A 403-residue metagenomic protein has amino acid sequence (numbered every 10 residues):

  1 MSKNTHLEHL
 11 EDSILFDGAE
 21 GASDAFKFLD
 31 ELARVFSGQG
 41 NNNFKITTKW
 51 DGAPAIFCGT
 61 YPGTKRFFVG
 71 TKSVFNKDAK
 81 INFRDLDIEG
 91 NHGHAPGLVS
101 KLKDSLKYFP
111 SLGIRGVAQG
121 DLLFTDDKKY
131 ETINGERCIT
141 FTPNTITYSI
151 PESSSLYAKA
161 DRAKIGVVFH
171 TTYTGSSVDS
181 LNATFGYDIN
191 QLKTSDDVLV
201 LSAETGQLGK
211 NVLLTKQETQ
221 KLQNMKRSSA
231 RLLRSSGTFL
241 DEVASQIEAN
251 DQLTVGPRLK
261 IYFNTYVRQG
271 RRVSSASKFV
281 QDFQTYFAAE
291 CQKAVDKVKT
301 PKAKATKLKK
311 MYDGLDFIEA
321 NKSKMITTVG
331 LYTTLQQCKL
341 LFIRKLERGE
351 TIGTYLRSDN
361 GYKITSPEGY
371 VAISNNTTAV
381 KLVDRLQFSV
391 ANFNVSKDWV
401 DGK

Functional and structural regions predicted by a protein language model:
S2-G40, F44, K49-D51, C58-K403: Core nucleotide-handling region used for phosphoryl-transfer chemistry
